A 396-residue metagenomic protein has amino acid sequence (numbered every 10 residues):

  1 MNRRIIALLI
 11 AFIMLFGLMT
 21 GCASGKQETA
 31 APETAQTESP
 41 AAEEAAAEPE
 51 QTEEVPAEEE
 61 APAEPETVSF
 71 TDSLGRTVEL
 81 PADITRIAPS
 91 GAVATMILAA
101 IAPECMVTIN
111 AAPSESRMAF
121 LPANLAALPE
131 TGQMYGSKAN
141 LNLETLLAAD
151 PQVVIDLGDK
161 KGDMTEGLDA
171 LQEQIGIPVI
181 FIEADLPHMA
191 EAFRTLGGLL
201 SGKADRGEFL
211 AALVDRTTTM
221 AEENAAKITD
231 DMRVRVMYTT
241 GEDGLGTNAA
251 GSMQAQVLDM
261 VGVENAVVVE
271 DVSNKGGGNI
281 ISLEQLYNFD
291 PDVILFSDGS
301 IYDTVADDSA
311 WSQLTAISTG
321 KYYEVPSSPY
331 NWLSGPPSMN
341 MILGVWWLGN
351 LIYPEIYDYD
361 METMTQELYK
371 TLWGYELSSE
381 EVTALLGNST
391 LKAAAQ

Functional and structural regions predicted by a protein language model:
M1-I10: Positively charged n-region of N-terminal signal peptides that target proteins for export
I10, M14-L18: Hydrophobic core
L18-A31: Bacterial lipoprotein signal-peptidase II cleavage site
A41-R76, L80-P81: N-terminal low-complexity, Pro/Thr/Ser-rich intrinsically disordered segments that act as propeptides or flexible
T67-F70, T77-E79, E166-G246, P326-S389 (+1 more regions): Extracytoplasmic substrate-binding proteins
S73-G75, T131-E144, D271-L283: Short helix-initiation/N-cap motifs at beta->coil->alpha
S90, A94-A149, V153-K161, V263-A266: A short, structured surface patch at a secondary-structure boundary
Y135, T247-G277: Alpha-helical, coiled-coil/dimerization segments enriched in small aliphatic residues
